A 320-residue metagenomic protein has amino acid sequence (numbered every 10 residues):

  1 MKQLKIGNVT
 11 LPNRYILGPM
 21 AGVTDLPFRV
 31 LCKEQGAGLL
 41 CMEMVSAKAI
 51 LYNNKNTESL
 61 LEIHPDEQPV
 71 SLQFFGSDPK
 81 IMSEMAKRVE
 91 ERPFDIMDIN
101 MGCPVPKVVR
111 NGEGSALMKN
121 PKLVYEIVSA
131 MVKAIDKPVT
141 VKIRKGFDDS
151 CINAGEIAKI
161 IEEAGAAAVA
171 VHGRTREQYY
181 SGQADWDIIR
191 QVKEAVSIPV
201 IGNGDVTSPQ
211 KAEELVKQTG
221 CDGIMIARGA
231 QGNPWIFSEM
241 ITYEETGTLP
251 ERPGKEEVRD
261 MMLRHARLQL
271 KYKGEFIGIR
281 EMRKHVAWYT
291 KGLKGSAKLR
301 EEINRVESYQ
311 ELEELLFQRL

Functional and structural regions predicted by a protein language model:
M1-K5, M20-D95: Glycine-rich, positively charged N-terminal anion/phosphate-binding segment
M1-Q3, L11, Y15, A21 (+6 more regions): Alpha/beta catalytic cores of nucleotide-metabolism and tRNA/nucleoside-modifying enzymes
K2-I16, I50-V70, C103, K107-N111 (+2 more regions): N-terminal small/glycine-rich loop or linker at the start of catalytic domains across soluble metabolic enzymes
Y15-P19, L40-M42, V70-F74, M97 (+4 more regions): Hydrophobic faces of well-ordered beta-strands that scaffold small-molecule active sites in alpha/beta enzyme cores
M20, V45-A47, F75-S77, G102-P104 (+4 more regions): Active-site beta-loop-alpha junctions enriched in small/polar residues
L51-N56, V109-G112, I152-N153, S181-A184 (+2 more regions): Short secondary-structure transition/capping segments
S83-E113, K122-I198: Alpha/beta enzyme core
M118: Aromatic- and acidic-residue-enriched carbohydrate-binding clefts of CAZyme catalytic domains
